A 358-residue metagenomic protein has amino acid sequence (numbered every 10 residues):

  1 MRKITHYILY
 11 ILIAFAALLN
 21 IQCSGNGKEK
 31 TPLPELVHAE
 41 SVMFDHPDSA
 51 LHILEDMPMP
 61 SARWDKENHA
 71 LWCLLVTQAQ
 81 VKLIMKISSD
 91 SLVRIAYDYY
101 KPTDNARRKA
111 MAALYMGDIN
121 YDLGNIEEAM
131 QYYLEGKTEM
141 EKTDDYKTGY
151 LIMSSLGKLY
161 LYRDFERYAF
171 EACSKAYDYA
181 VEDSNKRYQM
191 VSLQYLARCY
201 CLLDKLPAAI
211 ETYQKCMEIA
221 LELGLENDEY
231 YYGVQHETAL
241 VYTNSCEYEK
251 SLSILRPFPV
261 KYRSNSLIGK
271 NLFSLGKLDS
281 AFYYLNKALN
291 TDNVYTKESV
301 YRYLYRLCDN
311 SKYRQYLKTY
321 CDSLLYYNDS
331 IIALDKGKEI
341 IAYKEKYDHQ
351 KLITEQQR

Functional and structural regions predicted by a protein language model:
G27-H52, I87-D90, D279-F282, N286-R358: Hydrophobic positions within repeat-based interaction scaffolds
E29, E67-H69, R107, K147 (+4 more regions): Residue signature of alpha-solenoid helical repeat architecture, marking inter-repeat boundaries and helix-start
T31-L33, L71, M111, L151 (+5 more regions): Residue register of alpha-helical TPR repeats
P34-L36, L74, L114, S154 (+5 more regions): TPR/TPR-like alpha-solenoid signature
V42-D56, L83-I95, N125-E135, F165-K175 (+3 more regions): Helix-turn-helix repeat elements of alpha-solenoid scaffolds
E55-S61, R94-K101, E135-D144, S174-S184 (+4 more regions): Amphipathic alpha-helical segments of tetratricopeptide repeats
